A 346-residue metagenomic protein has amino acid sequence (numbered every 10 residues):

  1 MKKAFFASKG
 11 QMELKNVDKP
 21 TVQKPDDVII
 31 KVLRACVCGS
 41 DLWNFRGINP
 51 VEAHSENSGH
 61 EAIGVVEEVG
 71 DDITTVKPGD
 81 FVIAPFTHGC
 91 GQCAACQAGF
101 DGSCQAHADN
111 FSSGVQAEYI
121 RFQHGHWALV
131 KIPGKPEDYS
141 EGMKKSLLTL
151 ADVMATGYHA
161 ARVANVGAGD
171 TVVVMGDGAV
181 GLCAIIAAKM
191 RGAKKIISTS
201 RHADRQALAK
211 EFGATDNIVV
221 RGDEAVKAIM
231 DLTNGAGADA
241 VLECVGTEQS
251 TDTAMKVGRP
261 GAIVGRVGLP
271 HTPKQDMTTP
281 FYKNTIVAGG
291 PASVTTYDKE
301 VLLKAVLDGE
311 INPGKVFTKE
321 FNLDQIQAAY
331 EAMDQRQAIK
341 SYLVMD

Functional and structural regions predicted by a protein language model:
M1-I63, I120, H124, S146 (+1 more regions): Short N-terminal strand-loop motif that marks the start of NAD(P)H/FAD-dependent oxidoreductase cofactor-binding domains
P20-A35, I48-Q97, S113, P133-Y139: Glycine-rich beta-strand-centered segment in the early N-terminal region that forms part of a ligand/cofactor-binding
C90-M175: NAD(P)H dinucleotide-binding glycine-rich loop of Rossmann-like/cofactor-binding domains, especially the beta1-alpha1
D138-D223, K227: Mid-domain Rossmann-like dinucleotide-binding core that forms the NAD(H)/NADP(H) cofactor-binding site
A164-A168, R191, A203, A207-I286 (+1 more regions): Glycine-rich cofactor phosphate-binding loops and adjacent beta1-alpha1 units of small-molecule cofactor enzyme domains
D252-K256, T296-D346: C-terminal hydrophobic helical "lid"/dimerization subdomain of Rossmann-like NAD(P)H-dependent oxidoreductases
I263-G265, Q275-K315: Rossmann-fold dehydrogenase core element
